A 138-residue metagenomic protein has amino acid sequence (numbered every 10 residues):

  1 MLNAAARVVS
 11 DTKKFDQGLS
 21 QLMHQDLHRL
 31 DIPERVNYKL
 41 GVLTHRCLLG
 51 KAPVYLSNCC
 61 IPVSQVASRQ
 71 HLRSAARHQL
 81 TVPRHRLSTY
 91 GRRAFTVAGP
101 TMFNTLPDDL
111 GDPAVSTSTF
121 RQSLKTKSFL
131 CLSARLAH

Functional and structural regions predicted by a protein language model:
M1-H138: Hydrophobic/basic alpha-helical segments
